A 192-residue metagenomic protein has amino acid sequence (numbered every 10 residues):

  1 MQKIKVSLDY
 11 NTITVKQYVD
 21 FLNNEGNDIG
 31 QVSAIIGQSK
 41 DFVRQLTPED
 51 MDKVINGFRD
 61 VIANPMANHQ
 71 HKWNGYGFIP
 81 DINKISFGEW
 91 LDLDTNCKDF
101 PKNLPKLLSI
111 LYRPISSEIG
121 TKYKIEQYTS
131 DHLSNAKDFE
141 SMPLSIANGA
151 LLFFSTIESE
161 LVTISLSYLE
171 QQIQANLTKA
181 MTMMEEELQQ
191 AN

Functional and structural regions predicted by a protein language model:
M1-N192: Charged interaction scaffolds used for protein-protein
